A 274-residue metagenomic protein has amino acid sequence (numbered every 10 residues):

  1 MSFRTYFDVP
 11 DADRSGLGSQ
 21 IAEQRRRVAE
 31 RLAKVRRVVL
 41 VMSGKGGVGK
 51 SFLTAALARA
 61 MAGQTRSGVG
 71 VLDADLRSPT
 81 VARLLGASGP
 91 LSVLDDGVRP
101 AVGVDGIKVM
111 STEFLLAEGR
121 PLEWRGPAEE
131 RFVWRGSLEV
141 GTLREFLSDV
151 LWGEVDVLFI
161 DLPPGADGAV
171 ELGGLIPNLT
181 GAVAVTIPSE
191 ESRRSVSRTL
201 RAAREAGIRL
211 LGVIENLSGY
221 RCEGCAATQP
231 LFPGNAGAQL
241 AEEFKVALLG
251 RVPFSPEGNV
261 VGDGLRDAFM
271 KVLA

Functional and structural regions predicted by a protein language model:
M1-R26, L200-A274: C-terminal lobe/tail of nucleotide-utilizing enzymes
E30-R36: Phosphate-binding P-loop
V35, G46, D73, V81 (+7 more regions): Residue-level signature of catalytic and energy-coupling elements of molecular machines, predominantly ATP/GTP-dependent
V39-G103, F114: Walker A/P-loop NTP-binding active-site region of P-loop NTPases, recognizing the glycine-rich GxxxxGKT/S
V48-A56, S78-V81, L162-E171, E191-S195: Short glycine/serine/threonine-rich phosphate/pyrophosphate-binding segments that cradle anionic phosphate groups
L76-S78, F114-A117, P164-A166, P188-S192 (+2 more regions): Conserved nucleotide-binding/hydrolysis micro-motifs of P-loop NTPases
L116-G174: Phosphate-binding/switch loop-helix module in NTP-utilizing enzymes
G153-A166, N178-T199: Conserved Switch II/interswitch segment of TRAFAC-class P-loop GTPases
